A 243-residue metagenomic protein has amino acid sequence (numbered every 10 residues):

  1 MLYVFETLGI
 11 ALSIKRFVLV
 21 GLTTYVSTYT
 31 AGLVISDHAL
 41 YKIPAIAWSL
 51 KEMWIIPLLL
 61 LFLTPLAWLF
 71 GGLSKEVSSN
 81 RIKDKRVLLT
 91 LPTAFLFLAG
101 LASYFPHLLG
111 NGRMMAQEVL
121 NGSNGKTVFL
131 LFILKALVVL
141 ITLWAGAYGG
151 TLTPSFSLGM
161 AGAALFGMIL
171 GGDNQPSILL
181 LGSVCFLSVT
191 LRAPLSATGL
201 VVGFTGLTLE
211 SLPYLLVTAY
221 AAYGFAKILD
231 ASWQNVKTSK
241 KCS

Functional and structural regions predicted by a protein language model:
M1-S243: Alpha-helical transmembrane segments and immediately membrane-proximal extracytoplasmic
